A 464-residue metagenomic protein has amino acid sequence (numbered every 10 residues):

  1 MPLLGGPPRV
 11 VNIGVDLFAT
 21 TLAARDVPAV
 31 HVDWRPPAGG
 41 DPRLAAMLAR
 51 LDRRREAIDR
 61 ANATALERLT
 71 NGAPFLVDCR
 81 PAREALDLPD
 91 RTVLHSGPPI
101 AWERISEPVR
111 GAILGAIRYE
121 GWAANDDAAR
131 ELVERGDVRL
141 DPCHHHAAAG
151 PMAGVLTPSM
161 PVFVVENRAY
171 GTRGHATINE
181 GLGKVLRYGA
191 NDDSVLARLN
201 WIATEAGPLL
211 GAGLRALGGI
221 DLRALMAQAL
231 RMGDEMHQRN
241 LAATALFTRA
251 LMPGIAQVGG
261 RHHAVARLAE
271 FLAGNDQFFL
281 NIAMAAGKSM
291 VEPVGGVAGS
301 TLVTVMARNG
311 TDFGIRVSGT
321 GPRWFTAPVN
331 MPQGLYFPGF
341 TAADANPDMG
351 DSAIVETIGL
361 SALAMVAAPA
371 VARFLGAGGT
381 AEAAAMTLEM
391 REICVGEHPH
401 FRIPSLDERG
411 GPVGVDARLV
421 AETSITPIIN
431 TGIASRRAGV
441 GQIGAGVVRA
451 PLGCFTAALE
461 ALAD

Functional and structural regions predicted by a protein language model:
P2-D464: Anaerobic metallocofactor- and corrinoid-dependent redox/one-carbon enzyme cores, especially those from methanogenesis
